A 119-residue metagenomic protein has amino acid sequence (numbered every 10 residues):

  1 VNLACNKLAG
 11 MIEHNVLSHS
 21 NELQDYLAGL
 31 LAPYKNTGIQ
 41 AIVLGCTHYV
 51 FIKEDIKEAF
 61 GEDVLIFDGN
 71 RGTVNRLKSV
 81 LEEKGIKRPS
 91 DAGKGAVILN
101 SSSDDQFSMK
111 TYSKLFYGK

Functional and structural regions predicted by a protein language model:
V1-K119: Non-catalytic structural scaffold of enzyme domains
